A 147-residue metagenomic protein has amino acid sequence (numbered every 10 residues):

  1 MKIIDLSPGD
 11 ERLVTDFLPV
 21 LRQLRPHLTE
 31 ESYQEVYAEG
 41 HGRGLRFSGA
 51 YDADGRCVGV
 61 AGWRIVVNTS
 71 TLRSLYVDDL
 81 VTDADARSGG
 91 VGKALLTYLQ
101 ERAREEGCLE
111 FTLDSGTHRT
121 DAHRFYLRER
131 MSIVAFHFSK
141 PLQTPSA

Functional and structural regions predicted by a protein language model:
M1-L72, L96-T97, P141-Q143: Acetyl-CoA-dependent GNAT
R25, D78, D83, G116: Residue-level recognition of the GNAT/N-acetyltransferase active site
R46, L109, S132: Short acidic/polar active-site loop segments enriched in Thr and Asp
G62, Y76, V81, T112 (+1 more regions): Conserved beta-strand segments that form the floor/walls of ligand-binding pockets within enzyme and binding domains
V66-V77, R87, I133-V134: A conserved beta-turn-beta hairpin within the catalytic core of GNAT-like acetyltransferases that forms part
T82, S88-E101, R128: Conserved acetyl-CoA-binding loop-helix of GNAT-fold acetyltransferases
K93, E105, T117-F136, K140: Conserved active-site alpha-helix within GNAT-family acetyltransferase domains
A103-S115: Conserved GNAT acetyl-CoA-binding A-motif
